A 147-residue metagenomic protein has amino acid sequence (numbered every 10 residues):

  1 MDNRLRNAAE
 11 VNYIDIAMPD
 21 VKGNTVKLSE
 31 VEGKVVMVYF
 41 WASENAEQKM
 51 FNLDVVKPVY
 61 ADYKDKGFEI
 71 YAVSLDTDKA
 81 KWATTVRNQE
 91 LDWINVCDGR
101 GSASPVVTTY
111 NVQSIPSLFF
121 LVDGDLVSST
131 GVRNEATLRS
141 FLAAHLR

Functional and structural regions predicted by a protein language model:
M1-P19, S29-E32, A61, A80 (+1 more regions): N-proximal helix/coil linker or "cap" segments that precede and/or mark the start of modular domains
A17-G23, C97-G101: Short gly/ser/thr-rich secondary-structure transition/capping motifs
T25-L28, W41-M50, I70-L75, V96-D98 (+2 more regions): Short, contiguous acidic/charged loop-to-helix segments that flank catalytic cores in large enzymes
E32-V35, D65-F68, E90-D92: Loop/turn elements at helix/coil->beta-strand transitions in domains of secreted/extracellular proteins
G33, M37-K57: Conserved redox-active cysteine motifs that mediate thiol-disulfide chemistry, especially di-cysteine Cys-X(1-2)-Cys
M37-V38, I70, L118: Hydrophobic beta-strand anchors of alpha/beta hydrolase catalytic cores
K49-N88, S102-V107: Structural microenvironment flanking redox-active thiols in thiol-disulfide oxidoreductases
L91, S102-A143: Thiol/disulfide oxidoreductase modules built on the thioredoxin-like
